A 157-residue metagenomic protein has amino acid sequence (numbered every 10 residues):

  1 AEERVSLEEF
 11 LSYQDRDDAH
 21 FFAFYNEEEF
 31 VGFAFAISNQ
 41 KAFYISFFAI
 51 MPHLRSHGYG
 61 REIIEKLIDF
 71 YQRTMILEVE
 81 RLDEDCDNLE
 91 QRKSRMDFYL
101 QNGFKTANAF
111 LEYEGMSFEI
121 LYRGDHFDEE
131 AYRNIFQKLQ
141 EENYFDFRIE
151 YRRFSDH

Functional and structural regions predicted by a protein language model:
A1-N26: Active-site rim helix/loop that mediates acceptor-substrate recognition in acyltransferases
H20-F22, F43, S117-L121: Short beta-strand micro-motifs in enzyme catalytic cores
A23, E28-S38, F43-A49: Conserved beta-strand in the GNAT
E27-E28, H53, G124-D128: Short loop segments at secondary-structure junctions
I50, S56-F70: Conserved acetyl-CoA-binding loop-helix of GNAT-fold acetyltransferases
Y71-R92: Conserved GNAT acetyl-CoA-binding A-motif
D87-L89, S94-M96, L100-F118: Conserved catalytic-core motifs of GNAT/GCN5-like acyltransferases
R92, E112-H157: C-terminal "cap" of GNAT-fold acetyltransferases
